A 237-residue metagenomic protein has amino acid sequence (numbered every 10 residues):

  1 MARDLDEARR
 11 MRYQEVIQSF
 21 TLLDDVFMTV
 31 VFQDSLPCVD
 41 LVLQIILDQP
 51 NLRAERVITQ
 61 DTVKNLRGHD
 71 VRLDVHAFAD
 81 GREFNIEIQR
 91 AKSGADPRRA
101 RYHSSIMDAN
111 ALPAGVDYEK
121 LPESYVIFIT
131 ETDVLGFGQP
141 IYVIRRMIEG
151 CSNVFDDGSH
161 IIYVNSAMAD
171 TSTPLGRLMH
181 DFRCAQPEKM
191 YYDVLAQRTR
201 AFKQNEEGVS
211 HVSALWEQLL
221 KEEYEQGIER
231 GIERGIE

Functional and structural regions predicted by a protein language model:
M1-F20, D80-Q89, P174-E237: Short, charged alpha-helical interaction segments and adjacent helix-coil junctions
M1-H160, D170-S172, Q226, R230: Accessory alpha/beta interaction modules
V164: Conserved phosphate-donor/acceptor-positioning beta-strand/loop module used by diverse small-molecule
